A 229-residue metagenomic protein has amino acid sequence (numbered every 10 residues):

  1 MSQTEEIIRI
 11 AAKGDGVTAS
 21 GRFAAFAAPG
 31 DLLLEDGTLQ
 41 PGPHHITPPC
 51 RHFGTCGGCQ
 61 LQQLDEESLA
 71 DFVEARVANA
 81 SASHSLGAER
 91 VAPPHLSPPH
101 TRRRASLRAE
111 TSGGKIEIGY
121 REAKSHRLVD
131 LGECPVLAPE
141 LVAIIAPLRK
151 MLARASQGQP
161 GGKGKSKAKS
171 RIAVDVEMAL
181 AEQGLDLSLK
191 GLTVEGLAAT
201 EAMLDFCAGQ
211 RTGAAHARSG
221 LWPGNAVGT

Functional and structural regions predicted by a protein language model:
M1-T229: Accessory RNA-recognition modules of RNA-modification enzymes
